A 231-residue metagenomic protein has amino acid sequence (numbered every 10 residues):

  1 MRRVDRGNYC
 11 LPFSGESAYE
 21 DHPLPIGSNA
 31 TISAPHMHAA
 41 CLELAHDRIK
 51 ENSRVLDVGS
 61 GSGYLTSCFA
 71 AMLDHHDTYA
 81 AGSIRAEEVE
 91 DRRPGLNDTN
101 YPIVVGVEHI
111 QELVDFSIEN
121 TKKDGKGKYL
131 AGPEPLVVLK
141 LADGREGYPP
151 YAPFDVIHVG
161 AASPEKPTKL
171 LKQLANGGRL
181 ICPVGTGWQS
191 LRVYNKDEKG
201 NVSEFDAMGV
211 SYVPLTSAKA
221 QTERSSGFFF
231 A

Functional and structural regions predicted by a protein language model:
R2-L56, S67-H75, L113-D115, E119-K122 (+1 more regions): Class I SAM-dependent transferase core
H46-K199, S203, F230: Conserved nucleotide-cofactor-binding alpha/beta core module
L191-A231: Substrate-binding/catalytic lobe of Class I Rossmann-like enzymes that use SAM or dcSAM, i.e., the mid-to-C-terminal
